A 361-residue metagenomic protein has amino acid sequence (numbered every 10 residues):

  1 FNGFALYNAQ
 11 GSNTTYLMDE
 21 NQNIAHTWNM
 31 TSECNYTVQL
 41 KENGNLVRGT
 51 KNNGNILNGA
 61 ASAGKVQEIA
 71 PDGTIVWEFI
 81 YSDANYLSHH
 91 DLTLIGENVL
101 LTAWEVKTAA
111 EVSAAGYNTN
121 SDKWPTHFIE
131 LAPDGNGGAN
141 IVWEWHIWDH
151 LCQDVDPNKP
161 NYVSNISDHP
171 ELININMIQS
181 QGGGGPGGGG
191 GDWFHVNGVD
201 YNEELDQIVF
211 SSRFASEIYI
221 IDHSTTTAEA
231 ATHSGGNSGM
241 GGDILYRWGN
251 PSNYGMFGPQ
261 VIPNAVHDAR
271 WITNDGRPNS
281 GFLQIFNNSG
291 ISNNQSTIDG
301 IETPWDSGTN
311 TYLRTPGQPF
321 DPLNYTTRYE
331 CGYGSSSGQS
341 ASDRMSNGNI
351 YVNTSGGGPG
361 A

Functional and structural regions predicted by a protein language model:
F1-A361: Histidine-/acidic-rich catalytic cores in large beta-rich domains
